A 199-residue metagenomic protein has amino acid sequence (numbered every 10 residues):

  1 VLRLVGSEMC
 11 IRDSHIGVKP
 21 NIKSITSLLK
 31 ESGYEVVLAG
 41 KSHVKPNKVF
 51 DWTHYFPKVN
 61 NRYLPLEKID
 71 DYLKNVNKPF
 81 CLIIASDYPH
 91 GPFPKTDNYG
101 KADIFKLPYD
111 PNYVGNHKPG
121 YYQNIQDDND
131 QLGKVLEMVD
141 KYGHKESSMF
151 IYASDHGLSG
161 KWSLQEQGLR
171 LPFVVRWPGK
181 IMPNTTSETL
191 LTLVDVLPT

Functional and structural regions predicted by a protein language model:
V1-G6, C10-I11: Single conserved hydrophobic/aromatic residue that forms the stacking wall/gate of nucleotide- or nucleobase-binding
S7-E8, T26, K30-V36, K180 (+1 more regions): Short, structured active-site-proximal loop/turn typified by the sulfatase FGly-forming signature C/S-X-P-X-R
R12-K19, T53-N61, P111-D127: The substrate-binding groove and active-site-proximal loops of carbohydrate-active enzymes, especially glycoside
H15-V44: Long, well-ordered early-domain segments
V37, T53-L73: Acidic, His- and aromatic-enriched active-site or binding-groove loops in soluble protein domains that engage sugars
V44, D70-L197: Active-site-proximal cap/lid insertion segments
K48-H54, G160-S163: Substrate-binding cleft/loops of secretory-pathway carbohydrate-active enzymes
